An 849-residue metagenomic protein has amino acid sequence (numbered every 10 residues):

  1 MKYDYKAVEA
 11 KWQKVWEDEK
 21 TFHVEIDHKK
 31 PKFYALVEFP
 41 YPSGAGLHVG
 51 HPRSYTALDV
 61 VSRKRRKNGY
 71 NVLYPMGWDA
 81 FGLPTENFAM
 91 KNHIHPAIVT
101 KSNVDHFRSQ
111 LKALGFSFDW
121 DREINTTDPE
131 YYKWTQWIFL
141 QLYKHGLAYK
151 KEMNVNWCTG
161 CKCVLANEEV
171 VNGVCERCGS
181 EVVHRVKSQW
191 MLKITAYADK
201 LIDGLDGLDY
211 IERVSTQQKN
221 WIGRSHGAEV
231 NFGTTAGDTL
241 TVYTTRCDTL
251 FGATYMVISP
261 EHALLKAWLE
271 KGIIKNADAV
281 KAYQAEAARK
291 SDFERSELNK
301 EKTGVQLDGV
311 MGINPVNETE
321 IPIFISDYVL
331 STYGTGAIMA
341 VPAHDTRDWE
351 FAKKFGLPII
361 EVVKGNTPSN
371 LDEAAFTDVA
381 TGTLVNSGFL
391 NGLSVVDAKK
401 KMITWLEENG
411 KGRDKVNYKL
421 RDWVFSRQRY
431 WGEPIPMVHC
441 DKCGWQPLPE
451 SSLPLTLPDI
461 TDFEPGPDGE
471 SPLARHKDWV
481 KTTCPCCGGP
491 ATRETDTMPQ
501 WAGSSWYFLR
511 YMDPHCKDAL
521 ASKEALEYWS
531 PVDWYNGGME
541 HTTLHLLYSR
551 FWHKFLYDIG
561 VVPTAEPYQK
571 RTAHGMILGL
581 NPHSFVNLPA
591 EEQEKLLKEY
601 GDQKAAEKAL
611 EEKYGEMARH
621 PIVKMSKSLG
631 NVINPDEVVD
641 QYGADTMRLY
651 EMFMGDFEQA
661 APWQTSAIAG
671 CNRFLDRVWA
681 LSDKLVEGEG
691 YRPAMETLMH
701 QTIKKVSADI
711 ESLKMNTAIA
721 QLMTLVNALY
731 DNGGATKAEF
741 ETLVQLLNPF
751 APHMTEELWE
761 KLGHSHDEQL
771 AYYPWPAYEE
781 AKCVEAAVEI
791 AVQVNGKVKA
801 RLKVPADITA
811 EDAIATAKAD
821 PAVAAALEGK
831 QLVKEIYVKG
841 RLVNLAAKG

Functional and structural regions predicted by a protein language model:
M1-G46, V72, L201, S215-S225 (+4 more regions): Non-catalytic terminal extensions that flank enzyme cores
M1-L36, R66-P75, V99-H106, Y283-F324 (+1 more regions): Conserved oxyanion/phosphate-binding beta-strand-loop segments in alpha/beta enzyme cores
K2, D18-E19, K91-D248, A263 (+9 more regions): Residue patterns forming the tRNA-binding/recognition surfaces of aminoacyl-tRNA synthetases and related DALR
Y3, R224-E229, G237, K364 (+10 more regions): Long, charged, mostly alpha-helical binding arms that flank functional sites
Y3, V8-Q13, V49, T135-K364 (+7 more regions): NTP-handling and nucleic-acid-processing catalytic cores
E25-I94, T100, E123-I138, T244-T245 (+2 more regions): N-terminal catalytic cores of NTP/NDP-binding nucleotidyl/phosphoryl-transfer enzymes
D79, K144-H145, Y149-N156, D414-C443 (+6 more regions): Helix-rich, typically C-terminal accessory recognition domains appended to large enzymatic cores
V214-T241, K290-T319, I323-F324, W423 (+8 more regions): Flexible, glycine/threonine-enriched loop-and-boundary segments that flank and lead into catalytic domains of large
